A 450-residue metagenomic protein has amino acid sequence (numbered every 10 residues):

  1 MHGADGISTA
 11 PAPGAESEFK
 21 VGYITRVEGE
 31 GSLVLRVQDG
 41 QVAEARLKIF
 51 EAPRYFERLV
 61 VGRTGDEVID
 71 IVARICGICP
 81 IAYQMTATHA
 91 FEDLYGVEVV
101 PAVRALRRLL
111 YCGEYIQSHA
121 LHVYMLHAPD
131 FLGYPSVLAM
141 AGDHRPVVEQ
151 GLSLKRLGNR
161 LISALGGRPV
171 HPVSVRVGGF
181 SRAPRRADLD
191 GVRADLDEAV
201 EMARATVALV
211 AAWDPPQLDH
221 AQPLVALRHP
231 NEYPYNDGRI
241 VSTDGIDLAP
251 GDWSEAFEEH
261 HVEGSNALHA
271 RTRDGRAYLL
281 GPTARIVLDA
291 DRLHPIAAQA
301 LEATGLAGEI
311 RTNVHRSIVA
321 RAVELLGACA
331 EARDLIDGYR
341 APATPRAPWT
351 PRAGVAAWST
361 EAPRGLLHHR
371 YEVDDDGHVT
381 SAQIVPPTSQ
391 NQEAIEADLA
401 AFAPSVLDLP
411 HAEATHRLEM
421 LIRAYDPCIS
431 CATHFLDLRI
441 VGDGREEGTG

Functional and structural regions predicted by a protein language model:
M1-L366, P386-G450: Active-site bordering "gate/hinge" segments that shape substrate access to catalytic or cofactor-binding pockets
R364, H369-Y371, S381: A translation/RNA-centric and nucleic-acid-associated enzymatic feature enriched in Class II aminoacyl-tRNA synthetases
G377: Active-site catalytic microenvironments in core metabolic enzymes, especially phosphate/sugar-handling
